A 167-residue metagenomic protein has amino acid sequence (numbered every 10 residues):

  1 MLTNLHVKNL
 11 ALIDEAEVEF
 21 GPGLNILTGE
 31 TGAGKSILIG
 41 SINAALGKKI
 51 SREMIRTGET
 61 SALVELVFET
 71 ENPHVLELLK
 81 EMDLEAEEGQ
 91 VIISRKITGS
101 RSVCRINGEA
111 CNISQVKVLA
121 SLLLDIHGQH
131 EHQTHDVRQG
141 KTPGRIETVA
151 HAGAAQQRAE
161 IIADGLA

Functional and structural regions predicted by a protein language model:
N4-L166: Gly/Lys-enriched N-terminal cap/neck module of very large, oligomeric protein machines
